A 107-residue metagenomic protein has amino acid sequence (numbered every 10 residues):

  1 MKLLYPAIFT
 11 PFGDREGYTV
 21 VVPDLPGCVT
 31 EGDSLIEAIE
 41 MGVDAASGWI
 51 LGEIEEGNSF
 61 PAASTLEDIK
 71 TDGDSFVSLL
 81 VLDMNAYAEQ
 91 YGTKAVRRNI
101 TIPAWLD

Functional and structural regions predicted by a protein language model:
M1-E16, V21, L25, F76: N-terminal segment of the canonical double-stranded RNA-binding domain
M1-Y5, S47-W105: Short, charged, surface-exposed hinge/linker loops at domain edges that act as mobile lids or interdomain connectors
D14, L25-C28, M84-Y87: Short, charged/polar surface micro-motifs in flexible loops or helix N-caps
E16, I36, T93-A95: A short beta-loop-beta micro-motif enriched in histidine and acidic residues
D24-G27, V96-R98: Short amphipathic alpha-helical segments
P26-E37: A short, exposed loop/beta-hairpin motif centered on an aromatic-Gly-Thr core
L35, L106-D107: Helix-turn-helix DNA-binding elements, focusing on the entry/boundary residues of the two helices that contact DNA
E37-G48: The catalytic Nudix box helix
